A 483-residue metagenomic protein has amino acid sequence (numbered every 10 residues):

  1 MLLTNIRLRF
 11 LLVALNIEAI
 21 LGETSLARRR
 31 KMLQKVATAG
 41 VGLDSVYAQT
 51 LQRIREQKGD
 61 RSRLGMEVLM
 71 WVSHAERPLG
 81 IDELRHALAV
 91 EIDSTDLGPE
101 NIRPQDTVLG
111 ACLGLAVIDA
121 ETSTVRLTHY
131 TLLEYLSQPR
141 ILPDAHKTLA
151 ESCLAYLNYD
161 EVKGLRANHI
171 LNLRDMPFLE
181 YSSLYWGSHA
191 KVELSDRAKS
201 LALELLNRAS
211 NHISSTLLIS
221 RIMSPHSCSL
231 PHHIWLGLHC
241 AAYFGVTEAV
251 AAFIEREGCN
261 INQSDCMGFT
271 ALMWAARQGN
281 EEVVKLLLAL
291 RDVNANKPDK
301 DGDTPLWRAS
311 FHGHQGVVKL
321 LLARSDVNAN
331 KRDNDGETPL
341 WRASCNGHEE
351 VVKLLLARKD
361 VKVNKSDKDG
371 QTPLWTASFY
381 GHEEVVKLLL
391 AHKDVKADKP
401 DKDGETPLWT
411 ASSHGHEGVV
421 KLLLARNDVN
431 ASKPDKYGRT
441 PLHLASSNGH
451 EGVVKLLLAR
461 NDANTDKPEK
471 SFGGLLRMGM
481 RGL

Functional and structural regions predicted by a protein language model:
M1-L2: Short conserved motifs of the RecA-like P-loop NTPase core
N5-M267, W274-N280, N448: Leucine/isoleucine-rich amphipathic helices and adjacent mixed helix/strand linkers that form non-membrane
P231, D265, D299, D333 (+4 more regions): Ankyrin repeat boundary/linker residues
C240-G245, W274-N280, R308-H314, R342-H348 (+3 more regions): Ankyrin repeat A-helix N-terminal signature
A249, E282-V283, G316-V317, E350-V351 (+3 more regions): Conserved ankyrin/ankyrin-like repeat signature
A252-N260, K285-N294, L320-V327, L354-V361 (+3 more regions): Ankyrin repeat domain, specifically the short helix-to-loop turn at the C-terminus of the second helix of each repeat
L476-M480: Intrinsic disorder/low-complexity segments
